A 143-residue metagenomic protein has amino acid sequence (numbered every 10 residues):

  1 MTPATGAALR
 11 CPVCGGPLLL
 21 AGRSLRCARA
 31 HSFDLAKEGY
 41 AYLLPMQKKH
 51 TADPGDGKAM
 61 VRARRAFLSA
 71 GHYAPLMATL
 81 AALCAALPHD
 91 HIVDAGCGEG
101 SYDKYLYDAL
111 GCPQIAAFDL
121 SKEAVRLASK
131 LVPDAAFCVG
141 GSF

Functional and structural regions predicted by a protein language model:
M1-D53: N-terminal auxiliary segments of SAM/dcSAM-dependent transferases
H50, G55-P75: Class I SAM-dependent methyltransferase Rossmann-like catalytic core, especially the SAM/SAH-binding loop
A70-P88: Conserved alpha-helix/loop element of class I SAM-dependent methyltransferases that forms part of the SAM/SAH-binding
H89-G98: Conserved class I S-adenosyl-L-methionine
E99-G111: Conserved SAM-binding loop of SAM-dependent methyltransferases across substrates and taxa, primarily the Class I
D119-E123: Conserved SAM/SAH-binding beta-strand->alpha-helix loop
A128-S129: Conserved SAM-binding loop
P133-F143: Conserved SAM-binding strand-loop segment of SAM-dependent methyltransferases
